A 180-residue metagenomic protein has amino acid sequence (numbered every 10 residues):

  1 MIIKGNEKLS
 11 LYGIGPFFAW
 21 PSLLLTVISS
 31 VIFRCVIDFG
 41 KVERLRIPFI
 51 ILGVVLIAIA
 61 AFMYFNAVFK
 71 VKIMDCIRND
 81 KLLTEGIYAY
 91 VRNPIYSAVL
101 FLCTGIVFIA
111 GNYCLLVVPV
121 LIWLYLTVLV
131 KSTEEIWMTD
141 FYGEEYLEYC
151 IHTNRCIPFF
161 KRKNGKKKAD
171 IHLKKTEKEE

Functional and structural regions predicted by a protein language model:
M1-E85, V99-E180: Membrane-anchoring alpha-helices and their flanking helix-loop junctions
L83-N93: Short, amphipathic, aromatic/basic-enriched membrane-interface segments that mark the entry/exit of transmembrane
R92-L100: Short hydrophobic alpha-helical membrane-embedded segments
